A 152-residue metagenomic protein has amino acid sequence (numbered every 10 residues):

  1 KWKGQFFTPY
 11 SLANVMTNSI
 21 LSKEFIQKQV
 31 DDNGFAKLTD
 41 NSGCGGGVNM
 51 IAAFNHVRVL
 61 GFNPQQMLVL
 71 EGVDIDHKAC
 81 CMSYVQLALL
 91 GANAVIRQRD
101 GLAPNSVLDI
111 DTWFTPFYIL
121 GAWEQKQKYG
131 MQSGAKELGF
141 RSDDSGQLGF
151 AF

Functional and structural regions predicted by a protein language model:
K1-G61: Class I S-adenosyl-L-methionine
G34, F54-F152: Class I S-adenosyl-L-methionine-dependent methyltransferase module
